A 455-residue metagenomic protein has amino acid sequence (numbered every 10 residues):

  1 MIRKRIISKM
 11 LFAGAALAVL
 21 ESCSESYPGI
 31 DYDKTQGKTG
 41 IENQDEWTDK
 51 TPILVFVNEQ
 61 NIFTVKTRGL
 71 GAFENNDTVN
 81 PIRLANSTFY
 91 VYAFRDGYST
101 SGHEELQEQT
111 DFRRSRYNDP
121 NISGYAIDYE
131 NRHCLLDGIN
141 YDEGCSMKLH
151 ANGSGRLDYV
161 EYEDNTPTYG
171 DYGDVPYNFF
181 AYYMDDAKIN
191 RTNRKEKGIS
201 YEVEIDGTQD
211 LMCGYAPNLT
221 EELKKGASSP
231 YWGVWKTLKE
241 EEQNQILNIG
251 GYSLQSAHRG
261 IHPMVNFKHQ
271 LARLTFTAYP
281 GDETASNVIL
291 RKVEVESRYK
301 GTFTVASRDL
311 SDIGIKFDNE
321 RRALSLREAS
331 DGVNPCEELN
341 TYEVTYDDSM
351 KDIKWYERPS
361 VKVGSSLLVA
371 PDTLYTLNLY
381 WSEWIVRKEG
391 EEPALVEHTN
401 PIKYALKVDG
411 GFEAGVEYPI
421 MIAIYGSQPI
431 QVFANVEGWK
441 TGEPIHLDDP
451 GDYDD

Functional and structural regions predicted by a protein language model:
I2-L11: Bacterial N-terminal signal peptides that target proteins for export
F12-A15, K268-A272, V363: Outer/extracellular conduits and scaffolds centered on Gram-negative outer-membrane beta-barrels
V19-S22: C-terminal motif of bacterial Sec signal peptides marking the signal peptidase cleavage site
E25-I289, S297, E338-N340, T345 (+5 more regions): Short, low-hydrophobicity acidic/polar segments
S99-S115, G301-V305, K388-Y404: Surface-exposed loop/edge segments in extracytoplasmic proteins
F276, N334-V408: Extended serine/threonine-enriched, polar tracts that run as long, contiguous segments within proteins
D282-E283, N287-C336: Cell-envelope/extracellular anchoring and linker segments
A329, L339, L395, N400-D455: Low-complexity, acidic Ser/Thr/Pro-rich "mucin-like" tracts of secreted and single-pass surface proteins
